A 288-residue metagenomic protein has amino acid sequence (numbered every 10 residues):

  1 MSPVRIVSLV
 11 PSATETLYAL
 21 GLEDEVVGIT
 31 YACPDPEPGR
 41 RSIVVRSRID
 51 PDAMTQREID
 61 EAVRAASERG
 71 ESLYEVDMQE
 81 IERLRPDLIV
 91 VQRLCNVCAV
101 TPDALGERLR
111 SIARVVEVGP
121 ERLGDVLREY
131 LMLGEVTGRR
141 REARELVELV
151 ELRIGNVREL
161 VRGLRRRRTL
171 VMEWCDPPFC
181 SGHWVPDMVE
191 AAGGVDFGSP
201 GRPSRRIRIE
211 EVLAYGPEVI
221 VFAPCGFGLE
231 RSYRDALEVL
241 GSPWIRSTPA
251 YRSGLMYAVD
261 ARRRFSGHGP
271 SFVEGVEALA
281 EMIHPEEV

Functional and structural regions predicted by a protein language model:
M1-V288: N-terminal ligand-binding lobe of clamshell/alpha-beta domains
